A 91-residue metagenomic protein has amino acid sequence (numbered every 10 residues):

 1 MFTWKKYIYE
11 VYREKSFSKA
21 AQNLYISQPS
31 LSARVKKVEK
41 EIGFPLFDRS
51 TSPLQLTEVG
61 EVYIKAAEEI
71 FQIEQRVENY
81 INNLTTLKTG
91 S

Functional and structural regions predicted by a protein language model:
M1-K5, Q28, G60: The N-cap/first-turn positions of alpha helices within or immediately adjacent to helix-turn-helix DNA-binding domains
Y9-S27: Short helix-boundary/capping micro-motifs
S18, K36-G43, Q75: Residue-level detection of the helix-turn-helix DNA-binding "recognition helix"
N23-L24, V35, I42, Y63: Core residues of bacterial helix-turn-helix
E39-L56: A short LG(V/I)-centered, amphipathic sequence patch enriched for acidic residue(s) preceding the LG motif
V59-I73, L84: Short, solvent-exposed amphipathic helices
N83-S91: Interdomain hinge and pocket-entrance segments immediately C-terminal to HTH DNA-binding domains
